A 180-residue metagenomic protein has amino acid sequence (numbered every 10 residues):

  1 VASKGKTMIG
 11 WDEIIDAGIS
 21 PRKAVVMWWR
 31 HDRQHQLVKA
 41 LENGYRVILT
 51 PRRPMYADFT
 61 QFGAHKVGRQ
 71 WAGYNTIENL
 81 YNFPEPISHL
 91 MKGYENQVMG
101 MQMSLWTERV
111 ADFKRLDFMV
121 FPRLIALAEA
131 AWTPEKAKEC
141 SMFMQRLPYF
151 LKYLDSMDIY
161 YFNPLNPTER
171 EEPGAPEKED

Functional and structural regions predicted by a protein language model:
V1-D180: Substrate-binding groove of N-acetylhexosamine-processing glycoside hydrolases
